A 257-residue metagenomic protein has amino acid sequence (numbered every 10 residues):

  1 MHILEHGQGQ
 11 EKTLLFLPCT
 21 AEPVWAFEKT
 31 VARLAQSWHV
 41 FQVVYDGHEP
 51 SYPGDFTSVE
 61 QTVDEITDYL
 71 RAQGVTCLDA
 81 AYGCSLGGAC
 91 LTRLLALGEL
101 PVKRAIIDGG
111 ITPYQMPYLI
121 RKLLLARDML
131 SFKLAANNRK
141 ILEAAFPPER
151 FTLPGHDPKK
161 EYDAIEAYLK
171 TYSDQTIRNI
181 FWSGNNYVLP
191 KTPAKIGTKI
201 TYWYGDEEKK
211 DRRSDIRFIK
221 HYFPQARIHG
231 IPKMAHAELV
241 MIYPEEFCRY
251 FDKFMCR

Functional and structural regions predicted by a protein language model:
L4-Y52: Conserved HGGG/HGGXW glycine-rich cap/lid loop of the alpha/beta-hydrolase fold
G9, Q175-H221, G230, V240: Conserved serine/cysteine hydrolase catalytic core
K29, R93-L97: Active-site signature of alpha/beta-hydrolase-fold catalytic machinery across serine- and Asp/Cys-nucleophile hydrolases
F41-Y82: Active-site loop/oxyanion-hole signature of alpha/beta-hydrolase fold enzymes
G83-L91: Gly/Ala-rich beta-loop-alpha elbow adjacent to hydrolase catalytic centers
A96, V102-L134: Flexible "cap/lid" loop of the alpha/beta hydrolase fold
M116-Y118, N137-A194: Conserved alpha/beta-hydrolase catalytic His-Asp/Glu region
I231-E246: Catalytic histidine-centered segment of alpha/beta-hydrolase-like enzymes
